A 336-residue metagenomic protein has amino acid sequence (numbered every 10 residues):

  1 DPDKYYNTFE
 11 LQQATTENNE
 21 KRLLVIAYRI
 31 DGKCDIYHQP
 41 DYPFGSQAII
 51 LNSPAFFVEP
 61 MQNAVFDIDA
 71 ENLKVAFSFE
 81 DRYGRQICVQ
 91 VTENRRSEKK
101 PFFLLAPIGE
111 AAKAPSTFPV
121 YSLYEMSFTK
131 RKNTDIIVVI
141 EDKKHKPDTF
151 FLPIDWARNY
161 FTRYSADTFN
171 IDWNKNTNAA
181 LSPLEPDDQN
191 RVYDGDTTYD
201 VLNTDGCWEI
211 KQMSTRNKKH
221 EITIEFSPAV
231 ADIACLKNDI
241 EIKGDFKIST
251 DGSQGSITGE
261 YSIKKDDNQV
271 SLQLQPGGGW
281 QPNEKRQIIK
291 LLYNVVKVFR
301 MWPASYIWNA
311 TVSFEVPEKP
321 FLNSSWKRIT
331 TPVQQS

Functional and structural regions predicted by a protein language model:
D1-S336: Structured soluble/peripheral alpha/beta segments that form catalytic or ligand/cofactor-binding pockets
